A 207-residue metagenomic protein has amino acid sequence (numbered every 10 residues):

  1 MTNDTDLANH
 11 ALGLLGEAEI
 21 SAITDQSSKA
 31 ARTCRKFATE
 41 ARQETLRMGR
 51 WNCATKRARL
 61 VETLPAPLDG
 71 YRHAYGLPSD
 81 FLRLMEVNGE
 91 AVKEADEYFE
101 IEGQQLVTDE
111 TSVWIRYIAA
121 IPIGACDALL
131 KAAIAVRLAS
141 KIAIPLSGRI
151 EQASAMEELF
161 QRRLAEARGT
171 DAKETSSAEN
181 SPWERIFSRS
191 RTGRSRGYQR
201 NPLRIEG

Functional and structural regions predicted by a protein language model:
M1, D6-H10, K93-G207: Internal mixed-charge
M1-C34, Q43: Long, hydrophobic N-terminal alpha-helical segment
S21, N52, F187-S188: Generic, ordered loop/turn and secondary-structure boundary motif
T24-D25, E86-E90, T111: N-terminal start-of-chain detector that recognizes signal peptides and the immediate post-cleavage beginning
T24-K29, T55-R59, E151-M156: Short, glycine/acidic-rich hinge or "gate" loops at secondary-structure transitions that mediate conformational
A31-Q104, C126-I142, L146, L164 (+1 more regions): Divalent metal-cofactor coordination and adjacent catalytic microenvironments
